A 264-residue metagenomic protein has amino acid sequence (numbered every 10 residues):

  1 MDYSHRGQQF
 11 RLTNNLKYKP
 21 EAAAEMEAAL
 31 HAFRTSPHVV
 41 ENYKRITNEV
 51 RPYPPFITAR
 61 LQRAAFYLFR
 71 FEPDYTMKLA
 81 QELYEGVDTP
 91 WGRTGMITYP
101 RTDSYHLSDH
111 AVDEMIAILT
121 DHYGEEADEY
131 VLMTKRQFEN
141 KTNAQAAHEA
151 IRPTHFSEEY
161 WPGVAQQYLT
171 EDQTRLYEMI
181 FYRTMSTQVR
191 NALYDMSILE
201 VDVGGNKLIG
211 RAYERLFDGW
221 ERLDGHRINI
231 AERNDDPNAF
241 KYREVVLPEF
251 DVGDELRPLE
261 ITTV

Functional and structural regions predicted by a protein language model:
M1-V264: Core catalytic DNA strand-manipulation module of type IA topoisomerases
